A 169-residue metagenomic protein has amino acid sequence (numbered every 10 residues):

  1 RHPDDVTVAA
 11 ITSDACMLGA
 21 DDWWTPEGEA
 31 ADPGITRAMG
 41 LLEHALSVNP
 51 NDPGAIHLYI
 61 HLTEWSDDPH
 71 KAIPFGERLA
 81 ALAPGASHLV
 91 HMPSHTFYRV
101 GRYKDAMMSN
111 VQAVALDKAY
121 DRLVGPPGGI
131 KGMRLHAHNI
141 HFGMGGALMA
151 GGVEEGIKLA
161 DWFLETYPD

Functional and structural regions predicted by a protein language model:
R1-D4, I11-N51, I56-S66, H70 (+7 more regions): Short coil/linker segments at helix-helix boundaries
A9-I11, S109: Generic alpha-helical secondary-structure signal
D105-L123: Flexible glycine/proline-rich, aromatic-decorated loop/lid segments
G152: Hydrophobic small-molecule pocket/channel-lining residues, especially in calycin-type beta-barrels
